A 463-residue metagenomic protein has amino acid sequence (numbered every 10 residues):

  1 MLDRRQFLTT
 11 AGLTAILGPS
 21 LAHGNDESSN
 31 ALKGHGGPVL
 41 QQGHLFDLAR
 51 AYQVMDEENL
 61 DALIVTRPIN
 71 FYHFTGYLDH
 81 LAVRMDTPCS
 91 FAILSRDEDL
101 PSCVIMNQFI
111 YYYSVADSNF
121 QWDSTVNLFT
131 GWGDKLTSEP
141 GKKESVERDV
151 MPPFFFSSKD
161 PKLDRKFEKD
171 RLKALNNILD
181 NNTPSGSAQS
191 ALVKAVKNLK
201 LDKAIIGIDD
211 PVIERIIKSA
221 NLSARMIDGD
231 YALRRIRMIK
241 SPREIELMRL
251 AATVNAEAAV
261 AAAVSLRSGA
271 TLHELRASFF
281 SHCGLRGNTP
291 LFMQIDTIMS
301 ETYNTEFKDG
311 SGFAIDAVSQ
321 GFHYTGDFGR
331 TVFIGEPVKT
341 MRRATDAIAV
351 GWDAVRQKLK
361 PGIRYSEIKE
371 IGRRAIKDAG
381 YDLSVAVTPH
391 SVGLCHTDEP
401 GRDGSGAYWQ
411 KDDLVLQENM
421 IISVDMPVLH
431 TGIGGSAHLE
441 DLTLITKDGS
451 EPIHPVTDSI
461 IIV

Functional and structural regions predicted by a protein language model:
L2-V463: Active-site neighborhoods and metal-handling regions in enzymes and metal-associated proteins
